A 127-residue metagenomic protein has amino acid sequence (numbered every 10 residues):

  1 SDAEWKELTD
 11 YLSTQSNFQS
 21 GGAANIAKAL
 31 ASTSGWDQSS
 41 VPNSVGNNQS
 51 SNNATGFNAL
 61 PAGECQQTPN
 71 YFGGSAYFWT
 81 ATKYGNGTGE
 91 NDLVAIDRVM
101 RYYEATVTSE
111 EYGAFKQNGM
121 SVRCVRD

Functional and structural regions predicted by a protein language model:
D2-D127: Conserved positions within compact, well-structured domain cores
